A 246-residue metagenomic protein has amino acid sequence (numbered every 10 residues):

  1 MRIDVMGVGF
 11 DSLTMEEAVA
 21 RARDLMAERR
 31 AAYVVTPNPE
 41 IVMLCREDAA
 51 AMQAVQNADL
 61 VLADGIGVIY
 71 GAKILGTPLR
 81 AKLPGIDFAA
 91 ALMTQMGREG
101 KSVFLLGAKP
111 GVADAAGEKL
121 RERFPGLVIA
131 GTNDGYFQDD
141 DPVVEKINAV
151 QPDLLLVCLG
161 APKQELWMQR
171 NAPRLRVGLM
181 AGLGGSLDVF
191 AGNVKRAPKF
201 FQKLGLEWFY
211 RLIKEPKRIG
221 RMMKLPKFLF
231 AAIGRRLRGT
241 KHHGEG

Functional and structural regions predicted by a protein language model:
M1-K82, I86-D87: N-terminal nucleotide/polyanion-binding subdomain common to many enzyme families
V34-T36, L62, F104, L154-C158 (+1 more regions): Structural motif
N38-I41, L159-Q164, S186-L187: Short glycine-rich anion-binding loops that position phosphate/pyrophosphate groups of nucleotides and phosphorylated
A49, Q53-N57, E165-G185: A short, gly/pro- and small-residue-rich
I69-A72, M96, R196-G246: A transmembrane-helix-recognition feature enriched in membrane-embedded lipid enzymes and envelope glyco-/phospholipid
I69-K146, V150-Q151: Conserved beta-alpha
G135-Q138, G178-K214: Short, flexible loop segments at boundaries between secondary-structure elements
I147-L156, A161, V177: Proline-aspartate-enriched helix->loop->beta-strand connector
